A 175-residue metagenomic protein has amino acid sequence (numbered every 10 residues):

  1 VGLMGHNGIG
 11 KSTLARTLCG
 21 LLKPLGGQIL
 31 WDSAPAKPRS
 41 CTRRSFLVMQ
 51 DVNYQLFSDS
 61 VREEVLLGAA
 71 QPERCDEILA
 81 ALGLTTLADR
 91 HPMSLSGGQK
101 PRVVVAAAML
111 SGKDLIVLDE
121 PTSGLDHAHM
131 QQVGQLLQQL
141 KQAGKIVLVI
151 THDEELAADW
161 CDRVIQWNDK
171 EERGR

Functional and structural regions predicted by a protein language model:
C19: Helix-to-loop junction immediately C-terminal to a conserved catalytic motif
G27-R43: Conserved ABC transporter NBD signature motif
E73-L87, A106: Conserved ABC ATPase "signature" region
H91-L95, Q99: Conserved ABC ATPase signature
L110-D114: A short, proline-enriched helix->beta-strand linker immediately N-terminal to the Walker B motif in ABC-type P-loop
I116-D119: Catalytic Walker B motif of ABC-type/P-loop ATPase nucleotide-binding domains
D126: ABC-family nucleotide-binding domains
T151-H152: H-loop/switch region of ABC-family ATPase nucleotide-binding domains
